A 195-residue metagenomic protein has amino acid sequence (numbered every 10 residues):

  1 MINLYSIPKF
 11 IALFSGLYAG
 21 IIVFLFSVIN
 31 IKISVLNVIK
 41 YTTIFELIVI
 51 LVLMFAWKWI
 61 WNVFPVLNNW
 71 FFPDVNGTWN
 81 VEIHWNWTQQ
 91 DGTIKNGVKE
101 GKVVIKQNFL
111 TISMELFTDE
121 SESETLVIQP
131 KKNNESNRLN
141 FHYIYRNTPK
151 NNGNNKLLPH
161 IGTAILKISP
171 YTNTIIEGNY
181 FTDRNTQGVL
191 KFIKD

Functional and structural regions predicted by a protein language model:
M1-D74, H84-W87, D195: Amphipathic/hydrophobic helical signal segments and adjacent flexible N-terminal regions that mediate secretion
P65-D195: Central antiparallel beta-sheet cores of small beta-barrel/beta-sandwich binding domains
